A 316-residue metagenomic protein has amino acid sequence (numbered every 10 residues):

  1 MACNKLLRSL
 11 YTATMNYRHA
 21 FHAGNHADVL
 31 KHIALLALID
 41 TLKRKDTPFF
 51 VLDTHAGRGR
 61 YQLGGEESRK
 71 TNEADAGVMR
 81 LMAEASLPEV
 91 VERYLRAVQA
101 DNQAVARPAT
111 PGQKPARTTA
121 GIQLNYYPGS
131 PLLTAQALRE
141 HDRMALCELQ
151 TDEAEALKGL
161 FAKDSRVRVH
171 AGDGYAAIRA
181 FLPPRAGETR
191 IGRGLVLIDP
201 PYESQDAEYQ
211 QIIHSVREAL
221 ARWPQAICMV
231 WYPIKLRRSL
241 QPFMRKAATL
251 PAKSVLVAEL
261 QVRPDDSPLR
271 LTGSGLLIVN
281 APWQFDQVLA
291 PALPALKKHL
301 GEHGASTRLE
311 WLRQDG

Functional and structural regions predicted by a protein language model:
A2-G316: Class I S-adenosyl-L-methionine-dependent methyltransferase catalytic core
